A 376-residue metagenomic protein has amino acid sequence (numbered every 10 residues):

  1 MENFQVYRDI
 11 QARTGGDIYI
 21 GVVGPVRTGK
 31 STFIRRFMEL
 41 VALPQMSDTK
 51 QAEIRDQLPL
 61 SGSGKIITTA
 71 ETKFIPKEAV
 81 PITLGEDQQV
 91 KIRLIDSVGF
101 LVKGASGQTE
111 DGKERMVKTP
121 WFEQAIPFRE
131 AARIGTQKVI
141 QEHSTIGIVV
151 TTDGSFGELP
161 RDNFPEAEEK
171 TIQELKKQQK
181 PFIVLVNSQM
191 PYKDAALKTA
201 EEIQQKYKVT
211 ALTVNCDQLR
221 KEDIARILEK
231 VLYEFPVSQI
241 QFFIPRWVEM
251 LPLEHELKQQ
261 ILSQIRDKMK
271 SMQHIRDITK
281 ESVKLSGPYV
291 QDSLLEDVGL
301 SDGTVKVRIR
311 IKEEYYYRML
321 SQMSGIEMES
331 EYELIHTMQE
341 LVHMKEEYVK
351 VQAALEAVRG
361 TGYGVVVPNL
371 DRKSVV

Functional and structural regions predicted by a protein language model:
E2-F122: Conserved G1/Walker A P-loop phosphate-binding module
A52, P81-D87, V102-T136, V150 (+3 more regions): N-terminal accessory targeting/assembly segments
G99-V102, D153-F156, Q189-Y192, D217-R220 (+1 more regions): Conserved nucleotide-binding/hydrolysis micro-motifs of P-loop NTPases
G112-V209: Conserved C-terminal guanine-recognition region of P-loop GTPase G domains, centered on the G4
E174-I183, S188-L251: Canonical P-loop GTPase G-domain recognition
L219-A225, E229-E333, G364, P368: C-terminal-of-GTPase-core extension/linker across diverse P-loop GTPases
S321-R359: Beta-strand/loop-dominated core regions that host nucleotide or nucleotide-derived cofactor-binding catalytic loops
V375: Conserved small/polar residues in nucleotide/adenosyl-binding loops
